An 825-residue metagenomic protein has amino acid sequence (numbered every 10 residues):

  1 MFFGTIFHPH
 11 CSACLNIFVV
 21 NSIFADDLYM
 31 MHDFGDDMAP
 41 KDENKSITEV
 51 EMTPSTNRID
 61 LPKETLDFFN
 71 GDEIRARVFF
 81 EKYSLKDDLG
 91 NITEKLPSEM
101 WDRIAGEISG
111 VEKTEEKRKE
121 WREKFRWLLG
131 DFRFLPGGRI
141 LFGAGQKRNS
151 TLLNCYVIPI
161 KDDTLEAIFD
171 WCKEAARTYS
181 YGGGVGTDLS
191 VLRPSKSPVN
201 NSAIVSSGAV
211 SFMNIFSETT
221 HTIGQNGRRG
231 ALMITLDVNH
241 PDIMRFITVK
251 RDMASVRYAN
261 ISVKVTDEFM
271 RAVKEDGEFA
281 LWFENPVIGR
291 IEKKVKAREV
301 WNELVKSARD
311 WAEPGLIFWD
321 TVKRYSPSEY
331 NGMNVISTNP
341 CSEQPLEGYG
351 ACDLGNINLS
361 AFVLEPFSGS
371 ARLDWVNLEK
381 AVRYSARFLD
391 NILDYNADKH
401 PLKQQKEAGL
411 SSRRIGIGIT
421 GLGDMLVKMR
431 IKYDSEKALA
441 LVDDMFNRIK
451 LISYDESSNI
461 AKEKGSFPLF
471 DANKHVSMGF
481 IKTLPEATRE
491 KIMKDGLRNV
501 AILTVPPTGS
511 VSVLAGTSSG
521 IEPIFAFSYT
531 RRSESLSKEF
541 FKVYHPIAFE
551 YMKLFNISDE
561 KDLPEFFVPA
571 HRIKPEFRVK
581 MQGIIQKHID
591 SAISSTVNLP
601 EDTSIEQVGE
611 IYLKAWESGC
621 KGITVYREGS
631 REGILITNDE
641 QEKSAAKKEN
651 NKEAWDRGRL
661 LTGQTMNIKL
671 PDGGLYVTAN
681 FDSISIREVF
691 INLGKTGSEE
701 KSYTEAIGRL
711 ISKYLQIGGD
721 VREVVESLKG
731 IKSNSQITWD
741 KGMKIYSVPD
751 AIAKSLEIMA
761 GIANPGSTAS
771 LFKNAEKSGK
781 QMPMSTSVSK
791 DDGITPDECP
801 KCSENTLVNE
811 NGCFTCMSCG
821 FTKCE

Functional and structural regions predicted by a protein language model:
C11-C14: Cysteine-centered motifs
H32-D33, D37-R122, Q146, S195 (+6 more regions): Conserved, charged catalytic cores of large soluble enzymes
E73, S342-P345, L389, L393-N396 (+4 more regions): Catalytic alpha/beta core of large soluble enzyme barrels
L85, A105-K117, L128-N201, A209-F212 (+7 more regions): Function-dense linear segments that define catalytic or interfacial modules in macromolecule-processing proteins
L96-P97, W121, G145-N149, T164 (+23 more regions): Secondary-structure capping and boundary motifs in well-ordered enzyme cores
E284, A381-K406, L410, K432-T508 (+3 more regions): Internal maturation/activation junctions in enzymes
S342-P345, G355-D374, I492, G496-E534 (+6 more regions): Non-catalytic terminal/interface segments that mediate subunit docking, oligomerization, and allosteric communication
K701-N774: Phosphate-backbone binding interfaces of nucleic-acid-interacting proteins
